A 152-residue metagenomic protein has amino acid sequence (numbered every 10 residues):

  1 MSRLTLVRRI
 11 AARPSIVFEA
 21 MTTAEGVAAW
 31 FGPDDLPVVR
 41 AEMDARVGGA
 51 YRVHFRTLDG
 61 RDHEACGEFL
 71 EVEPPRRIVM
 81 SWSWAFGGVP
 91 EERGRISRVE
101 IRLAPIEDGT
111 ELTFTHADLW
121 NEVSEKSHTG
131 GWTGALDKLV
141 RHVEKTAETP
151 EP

Functional and structural regions predicted by a protein language model:
M1-V38: Hydrophobic ligand-binding cavity/cleft-lining segments
T5, D62-G67, G94-V99: Short, surface-exposed coil-to-beta transition loops
P14-S15, R46, L70-R77, R102-E111: A short, structured loop/turn motif at beta-sheet edges
V17, V27, Y51, F69 (+4 more regions): Hydrophobic pocket/interface hotspot
V39-S83: Glycine-rich portal/gate segments that line the openings of hydrophobic small-molecule binding cavities
R40, A117, R141-P152: Short, highly charged C-terminal tails/helix-capping segments
A41-M43, H54-F55, E64, R93 (+3 more regions): Charge-dense, helix-prone N-terminal extensions
V79-S83, G87-T133: Beta-strand/loop substructures that line and gate deep hydrophobic ligand-binding cavities in soluble
